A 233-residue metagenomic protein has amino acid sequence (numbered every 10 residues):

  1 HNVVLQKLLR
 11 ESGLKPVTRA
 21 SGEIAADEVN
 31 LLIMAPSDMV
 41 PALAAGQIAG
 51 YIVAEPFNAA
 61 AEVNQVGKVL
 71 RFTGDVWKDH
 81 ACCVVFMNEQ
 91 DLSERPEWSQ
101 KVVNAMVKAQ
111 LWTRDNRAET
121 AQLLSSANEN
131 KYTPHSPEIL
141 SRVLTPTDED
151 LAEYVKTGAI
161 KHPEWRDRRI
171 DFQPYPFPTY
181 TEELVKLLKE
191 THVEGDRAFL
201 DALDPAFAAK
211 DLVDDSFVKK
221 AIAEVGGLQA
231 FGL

Functional and structural regions predicted by a protein language model:
H1-V63, W77-A81, E182-E183: Bilobed "Venus flytrap"/periplasmic-binding protein-like clamshell domains and structurally analogous long
R19, R71-F72, A198: Residue-level detector of family-conserved "landmark" positions at structurally sensitive sites
S21-V29, E138-E149, L200-F217: Short linear loop/turn motifs
S37-S141: Pocket-lining segment of extracytoplasmic ligand-binding domains
V40-P41, P137-L144, K220-L228: Charged/polar, low-hydrophobicity segments characteristic of intrinsically disordered regions and flexible loops
S93-F199: Secondary-structure end/capping motifs
T179-L233: Conserved C-terminal helix/tail region of periplasmic/extracytoplasmic solute-binding proteins
